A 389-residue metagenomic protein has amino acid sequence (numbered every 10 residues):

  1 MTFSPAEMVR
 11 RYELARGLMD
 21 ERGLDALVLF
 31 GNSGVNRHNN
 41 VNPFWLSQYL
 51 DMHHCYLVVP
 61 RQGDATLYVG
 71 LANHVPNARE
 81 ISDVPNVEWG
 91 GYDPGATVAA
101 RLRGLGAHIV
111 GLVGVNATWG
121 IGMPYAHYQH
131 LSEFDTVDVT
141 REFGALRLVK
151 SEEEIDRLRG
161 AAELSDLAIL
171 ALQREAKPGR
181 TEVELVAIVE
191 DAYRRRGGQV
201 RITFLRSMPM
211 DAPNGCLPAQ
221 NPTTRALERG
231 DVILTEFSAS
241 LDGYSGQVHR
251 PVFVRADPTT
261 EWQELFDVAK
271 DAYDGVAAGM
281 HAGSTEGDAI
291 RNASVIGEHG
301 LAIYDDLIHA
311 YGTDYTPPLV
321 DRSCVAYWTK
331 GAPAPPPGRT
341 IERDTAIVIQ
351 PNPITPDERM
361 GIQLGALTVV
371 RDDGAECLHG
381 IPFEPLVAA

Functional and structural regions predicted by a protein language model:
M1-A389: Active-site neighborhoods and metal-handling regions in enzymes and metal-associated proteins
